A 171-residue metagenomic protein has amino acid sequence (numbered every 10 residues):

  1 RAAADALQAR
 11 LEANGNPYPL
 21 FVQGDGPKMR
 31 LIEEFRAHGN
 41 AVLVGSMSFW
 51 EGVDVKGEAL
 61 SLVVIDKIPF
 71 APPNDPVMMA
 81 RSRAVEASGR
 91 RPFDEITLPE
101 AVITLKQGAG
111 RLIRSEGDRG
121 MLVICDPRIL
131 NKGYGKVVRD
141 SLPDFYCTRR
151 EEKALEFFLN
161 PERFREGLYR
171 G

Functional and structural regions predicted by a protein language model:
R1-G171: ASCE RecA-like P-loop NTPase motor cores that couple ATP hydrolysis to mechanical translocation on nucleic acids
